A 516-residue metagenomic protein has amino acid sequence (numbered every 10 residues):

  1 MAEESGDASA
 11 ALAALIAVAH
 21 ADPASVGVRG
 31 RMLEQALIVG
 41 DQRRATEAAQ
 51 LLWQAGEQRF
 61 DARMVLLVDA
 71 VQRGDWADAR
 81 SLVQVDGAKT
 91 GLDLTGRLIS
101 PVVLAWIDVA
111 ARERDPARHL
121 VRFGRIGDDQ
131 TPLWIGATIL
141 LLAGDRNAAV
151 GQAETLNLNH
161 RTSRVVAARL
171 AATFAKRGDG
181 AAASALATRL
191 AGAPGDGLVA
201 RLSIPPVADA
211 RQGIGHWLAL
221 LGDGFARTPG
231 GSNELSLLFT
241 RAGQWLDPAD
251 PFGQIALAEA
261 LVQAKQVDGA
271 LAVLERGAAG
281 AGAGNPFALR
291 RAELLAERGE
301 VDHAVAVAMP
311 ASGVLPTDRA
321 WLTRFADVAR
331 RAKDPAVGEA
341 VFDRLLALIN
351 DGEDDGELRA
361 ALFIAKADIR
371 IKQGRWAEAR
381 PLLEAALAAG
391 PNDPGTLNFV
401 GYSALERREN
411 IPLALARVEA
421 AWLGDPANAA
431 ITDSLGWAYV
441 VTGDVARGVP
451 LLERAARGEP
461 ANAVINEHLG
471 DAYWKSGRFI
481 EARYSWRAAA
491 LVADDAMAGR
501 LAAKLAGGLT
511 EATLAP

Functional and structural regions predicted by a protein language model:
M1-D75, T90-L92, T138, L142 (+3 more regions): Alpha-helical, heptad-rich or low-complexity scaffold/stalk segments that mediate oligomerization or tethering
S5, V39, R73, A111-E113 (+10 more regions): Structural motif corresponding to the intra-repeat A-B loop/turn of tetratricopeptide repeats
D7, D22-R29, R44, G56-V65 (+14 more regions): Generic helix N-cap/helix-start motif at coil->alpha-helix transitions
A14-I16, Q42-Q54, W76-T90, E113-I126 (+10 more regions): Alpha-helical repeat scaffolds
E34, V68, V102, W106 (+10 more regions): Residue-level recognition of tetratricopeptide repeat
I107-A148, Q152-A153, S163-V165, R169 (+3 more regions): Solenoidal tandem-repeat scaffolds enriched in leucines and small polar residues
R211, A463, K475-P516: Terminal, low-structured helical/coil segments at or just beyond the last alpha-helical repeat
E293, F399-R457: Alpha-helical adaptor scaffolds
